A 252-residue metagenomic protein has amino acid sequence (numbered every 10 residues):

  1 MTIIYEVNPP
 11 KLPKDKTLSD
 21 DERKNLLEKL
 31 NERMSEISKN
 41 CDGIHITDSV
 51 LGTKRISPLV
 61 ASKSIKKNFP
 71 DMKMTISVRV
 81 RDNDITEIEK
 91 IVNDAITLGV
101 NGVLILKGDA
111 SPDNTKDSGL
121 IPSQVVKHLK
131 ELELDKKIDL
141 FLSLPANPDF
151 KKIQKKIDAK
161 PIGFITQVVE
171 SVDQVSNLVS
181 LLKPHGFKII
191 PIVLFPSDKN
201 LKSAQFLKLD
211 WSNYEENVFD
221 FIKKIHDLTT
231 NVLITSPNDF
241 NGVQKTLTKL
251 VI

Functional and structural regions predicted by a protein language model:
I3-E28, M74-T86, I138-D149, Q205-E216: Active-site mouth loops of central-metabolism enzymes
I3-P9, D42-I46, M74-V78, V103-I105 (+4 more regions): Hydrophobic faces of well-ordered beta-strands that scaffold small-molecule active sites in alpha/beta enzyme cores
V7-K11, D48-G52, V80-D82, K107-S111 (+4 more regions): Active-site-proximal loop/turn and secondary-structure-junction residues that shape catalytic pockets, frequently
E28-V50, D158-P161, I165, L228: Catalytic domains of carbohydrate-active enzymes, especially glycoside hydrolases
M34-N40, L59-D71, V92-G99, K130-D135 (+3 more regions): Acidic (Asp/Glu)-rich catalytic clusters
G52-I65, N83-K90, D109-E131, K151 (+2 more regions): Active-site-adjacent beta->alpha loops and helix N-cap segments on the catalytic face of soluble alpha/beta enzymes
G102-A159, T166, S176-S180, P184-A204: Conserved anion-binding
G186-N231: Catalytic-face loop-and-helix region of soluble metabolic enzyme cores
